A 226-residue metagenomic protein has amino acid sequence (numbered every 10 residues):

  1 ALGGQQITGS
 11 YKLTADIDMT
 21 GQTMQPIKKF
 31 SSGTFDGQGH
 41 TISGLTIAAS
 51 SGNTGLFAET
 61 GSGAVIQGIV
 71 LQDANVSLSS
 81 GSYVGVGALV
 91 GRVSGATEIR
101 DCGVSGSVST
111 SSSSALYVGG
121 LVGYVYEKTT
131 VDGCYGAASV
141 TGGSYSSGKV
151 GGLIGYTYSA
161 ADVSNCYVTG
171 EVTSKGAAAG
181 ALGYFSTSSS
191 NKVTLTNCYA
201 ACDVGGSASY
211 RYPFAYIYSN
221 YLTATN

Functional and structural regions predicted by a protein language model:
A1-N226: Surface-exposed repetitive/solenoidal architectures
